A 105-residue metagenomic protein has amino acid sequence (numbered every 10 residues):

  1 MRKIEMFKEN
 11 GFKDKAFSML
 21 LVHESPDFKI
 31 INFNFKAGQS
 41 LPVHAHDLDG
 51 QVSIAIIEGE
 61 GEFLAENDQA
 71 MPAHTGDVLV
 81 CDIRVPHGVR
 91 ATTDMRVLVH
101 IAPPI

Functional and structural regions predicted by a protein language model:
M1-I31: A short, N-terminal "cap"/entry segment at the start of jelly-roll beta-barrel domains of the cupin/DSBH fold
P26, A37, D49, Q69 (+2 more regions): A generic "binding-loop/recognition-motif" signal
I31-D47: Conserved short histidine dyad/triad with adjacent acidic residue
S40-P42, L79, I83-G88: Histidine-centered metal-chelating micro-motifs
D49-E62, E66: Glycine- and acidic-residue-biased ligand/ion/polar-headgroup-sensing regions
I57-E58, H74-T75, T93: A cytosolic small-molecule/anion-sensing beta-strand core signal
N67-I83: Short acidic-glycine-tyrosine-enriched beta hairpin
I83-I105: Ligand-binding loop in jelly-roll beta-barrel domains
